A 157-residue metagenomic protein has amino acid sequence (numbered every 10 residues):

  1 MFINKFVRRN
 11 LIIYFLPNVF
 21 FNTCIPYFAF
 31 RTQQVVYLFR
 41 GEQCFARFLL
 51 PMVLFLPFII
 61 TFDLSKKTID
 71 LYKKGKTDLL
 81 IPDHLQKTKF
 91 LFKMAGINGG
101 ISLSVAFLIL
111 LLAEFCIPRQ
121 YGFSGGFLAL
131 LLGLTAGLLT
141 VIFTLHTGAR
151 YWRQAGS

Functional and structural regions predicted by a protein language model:
M1-S157: Juxtamembrane/disordered regions of integral membrane proteins
